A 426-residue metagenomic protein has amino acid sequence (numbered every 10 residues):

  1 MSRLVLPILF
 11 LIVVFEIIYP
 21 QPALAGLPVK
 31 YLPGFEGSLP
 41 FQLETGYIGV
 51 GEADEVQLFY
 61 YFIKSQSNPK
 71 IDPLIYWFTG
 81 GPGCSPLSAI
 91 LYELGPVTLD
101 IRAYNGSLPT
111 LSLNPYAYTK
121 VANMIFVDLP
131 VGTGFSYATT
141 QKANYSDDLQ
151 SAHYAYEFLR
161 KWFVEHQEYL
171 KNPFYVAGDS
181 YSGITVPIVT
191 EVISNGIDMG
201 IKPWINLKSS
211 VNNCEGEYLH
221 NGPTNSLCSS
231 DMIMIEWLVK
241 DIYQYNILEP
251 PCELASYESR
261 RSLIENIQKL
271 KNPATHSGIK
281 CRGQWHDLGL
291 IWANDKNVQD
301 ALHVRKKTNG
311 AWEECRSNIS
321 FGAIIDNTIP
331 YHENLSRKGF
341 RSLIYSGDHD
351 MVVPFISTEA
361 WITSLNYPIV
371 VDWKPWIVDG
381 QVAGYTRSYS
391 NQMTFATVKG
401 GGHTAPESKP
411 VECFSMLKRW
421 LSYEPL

Functional and structural regions predicted by a protein language model:
M1-L426: Terminal and linker regions of secretory-pathway proteins
